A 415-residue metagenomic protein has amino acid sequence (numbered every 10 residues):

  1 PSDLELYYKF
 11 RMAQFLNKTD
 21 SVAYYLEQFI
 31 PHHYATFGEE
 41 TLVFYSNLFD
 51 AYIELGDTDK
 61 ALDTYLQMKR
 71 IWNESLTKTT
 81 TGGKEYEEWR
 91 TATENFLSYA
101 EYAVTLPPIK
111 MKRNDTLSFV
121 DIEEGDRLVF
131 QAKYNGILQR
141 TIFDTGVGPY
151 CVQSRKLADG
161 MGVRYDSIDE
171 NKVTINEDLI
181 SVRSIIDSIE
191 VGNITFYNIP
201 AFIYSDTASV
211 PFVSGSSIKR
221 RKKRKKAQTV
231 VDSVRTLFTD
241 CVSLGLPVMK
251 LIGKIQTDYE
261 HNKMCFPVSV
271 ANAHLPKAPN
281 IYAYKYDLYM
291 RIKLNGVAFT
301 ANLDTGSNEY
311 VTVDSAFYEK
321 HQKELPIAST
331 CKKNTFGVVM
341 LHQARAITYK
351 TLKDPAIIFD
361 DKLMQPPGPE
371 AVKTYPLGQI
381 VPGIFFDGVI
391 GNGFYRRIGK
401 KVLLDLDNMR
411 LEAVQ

Functional and structural regions predicted by a protein language model:
P1-Q415: Pepsin/retropepsin-fold aspartyl endopeptidases
